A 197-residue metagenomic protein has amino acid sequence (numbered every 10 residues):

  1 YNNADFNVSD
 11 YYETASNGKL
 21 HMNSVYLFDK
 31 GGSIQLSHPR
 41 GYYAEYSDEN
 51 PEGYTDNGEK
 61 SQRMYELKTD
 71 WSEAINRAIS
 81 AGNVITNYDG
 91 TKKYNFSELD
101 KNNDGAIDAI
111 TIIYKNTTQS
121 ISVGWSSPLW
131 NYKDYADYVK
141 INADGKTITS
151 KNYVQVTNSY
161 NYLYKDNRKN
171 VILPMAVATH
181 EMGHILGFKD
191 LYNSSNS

Functional and structural regions predicted by a protein language model:
Y1-S197: Active-site-proximal segment of zinc-dependent metalloprotease catalytic domains
